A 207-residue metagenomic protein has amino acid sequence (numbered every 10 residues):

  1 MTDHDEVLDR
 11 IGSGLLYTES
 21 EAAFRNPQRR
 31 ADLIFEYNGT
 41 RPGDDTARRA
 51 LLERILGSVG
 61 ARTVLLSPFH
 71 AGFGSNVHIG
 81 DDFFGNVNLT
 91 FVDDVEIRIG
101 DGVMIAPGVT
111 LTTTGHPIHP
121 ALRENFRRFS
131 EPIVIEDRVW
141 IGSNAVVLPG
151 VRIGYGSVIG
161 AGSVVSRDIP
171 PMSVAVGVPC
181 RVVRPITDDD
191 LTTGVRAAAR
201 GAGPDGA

Functional and structural regions predicted by a protein language model:
M1-R62, C180-R184, D188-A207: Terminal amphipathic alpha-helical/low-complexity segments used for targeting or macromolecular assembly
P42, F69-R152, V178-R196: Flexible, glycine/small-residue-enriched loop-and-beta-strand segment within the central core of proteins
W140, V158, V174-V176: Short-chain dehydrogenase/reductase
G142-D168: Beta-rich strand-turn-strand
I169-P171, V176-P179: Acidic, glycine-centered active-site loop in nucleotide-sugar glycosyltransferases
